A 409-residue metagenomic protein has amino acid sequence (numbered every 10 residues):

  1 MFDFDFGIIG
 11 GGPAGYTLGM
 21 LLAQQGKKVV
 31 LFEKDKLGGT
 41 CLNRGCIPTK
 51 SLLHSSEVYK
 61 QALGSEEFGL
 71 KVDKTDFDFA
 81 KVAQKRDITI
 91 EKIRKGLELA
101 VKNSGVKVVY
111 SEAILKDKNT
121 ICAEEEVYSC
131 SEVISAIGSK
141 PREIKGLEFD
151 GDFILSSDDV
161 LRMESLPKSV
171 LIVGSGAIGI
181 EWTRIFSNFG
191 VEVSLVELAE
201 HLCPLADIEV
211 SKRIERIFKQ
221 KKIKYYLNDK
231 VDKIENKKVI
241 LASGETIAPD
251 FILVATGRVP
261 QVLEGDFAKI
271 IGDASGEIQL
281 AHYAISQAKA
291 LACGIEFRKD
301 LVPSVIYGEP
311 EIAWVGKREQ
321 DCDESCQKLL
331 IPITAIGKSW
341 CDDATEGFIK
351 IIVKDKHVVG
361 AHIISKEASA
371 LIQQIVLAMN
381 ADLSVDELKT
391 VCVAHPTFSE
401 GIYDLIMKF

Functional and structural regions predicted by a protein language model:
M1-G12, L166-V173: Beta1/beta-strand and adjacent pyrophosphate-binding region of the FAD-binding site in flavoprotein oxidoreductases
F2-F4, M20-K27, F32-L166, A199-V210 (+5 more regions): Glycine-rich flavin
G7-T17, L21-D35, I47, S51-Q61 (+3 more regions): Flexible, glycine-rich terminal cap/loop adjacent to redox cofactors in electron-transfer oxidoreductases
C130-E132, A136-R142, P249-Q261, A274: Glycine-/small-residue-rich beta->alpha transition segments that form the dinucleotide
V133, V239, D250-V254, K269 (+1 more regions): AMP-binding/adenylate-forming core of the ANL superfamily
F153, E264-I278, H357: Short FAD-binding loop at a beta-strand-to-alpha-helix junction that anchors the flavin cofactor in diverse
E164-A206: Rossmann-like NAD(P)H-binding beta-loop-alpha module
